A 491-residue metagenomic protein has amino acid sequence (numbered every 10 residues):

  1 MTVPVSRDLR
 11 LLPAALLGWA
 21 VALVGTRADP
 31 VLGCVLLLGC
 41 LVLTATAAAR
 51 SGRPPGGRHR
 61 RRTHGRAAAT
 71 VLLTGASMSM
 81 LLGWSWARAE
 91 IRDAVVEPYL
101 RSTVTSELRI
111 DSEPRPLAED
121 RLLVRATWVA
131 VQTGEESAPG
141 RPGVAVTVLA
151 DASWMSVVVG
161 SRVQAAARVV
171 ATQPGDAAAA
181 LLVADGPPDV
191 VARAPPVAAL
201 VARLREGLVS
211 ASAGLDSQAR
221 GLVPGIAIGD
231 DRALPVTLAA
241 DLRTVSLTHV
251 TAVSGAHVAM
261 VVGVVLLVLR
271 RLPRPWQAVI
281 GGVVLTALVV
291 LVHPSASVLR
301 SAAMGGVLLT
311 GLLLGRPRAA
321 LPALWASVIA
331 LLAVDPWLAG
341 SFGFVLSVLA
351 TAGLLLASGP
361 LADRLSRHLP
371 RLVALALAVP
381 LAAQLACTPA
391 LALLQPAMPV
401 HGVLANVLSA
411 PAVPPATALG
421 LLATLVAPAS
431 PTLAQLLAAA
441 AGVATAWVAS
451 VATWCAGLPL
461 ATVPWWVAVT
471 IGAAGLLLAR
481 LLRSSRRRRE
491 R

Functional and structural regions predicted by a protein language model:
M1-A94: N-terminal leader/targeting segments
M1-L23, G175-S301, L309: Aromatic-rich juxtamembrane segments at the membrane interface
V3-L12, A28-P30, A427, A434-R491: C-terminal regulatory/interaction regions
S102-P116, V124-A126, A130: Structural detector for short beta-strands of small beta-barrel domains
A118-T147: OB-fold (S1/OB) nucleic-acid-binding surfaces
A152-A166: Short nucleic-acid-contacting surface segments enriched for D/E, G, S/T with interspersed K/R
P235-G402, V467-R491: Hydrophobic alpha-helical transmembrane segments in multi-pass membrane proteins
G353-L460, P464-W465: Alpha-helical transmembrane segments of multi-pass integral membrane proteins
